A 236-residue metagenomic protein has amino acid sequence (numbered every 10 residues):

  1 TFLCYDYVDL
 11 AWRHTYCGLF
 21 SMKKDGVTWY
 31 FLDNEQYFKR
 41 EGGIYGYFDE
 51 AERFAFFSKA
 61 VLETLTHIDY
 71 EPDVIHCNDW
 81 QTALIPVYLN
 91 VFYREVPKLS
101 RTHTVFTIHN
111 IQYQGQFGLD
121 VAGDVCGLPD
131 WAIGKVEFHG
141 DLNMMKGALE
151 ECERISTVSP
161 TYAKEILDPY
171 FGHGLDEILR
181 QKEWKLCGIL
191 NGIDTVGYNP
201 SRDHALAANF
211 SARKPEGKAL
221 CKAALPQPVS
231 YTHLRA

Functional and structural regions predicted by a protein language model:
T1-I68, L186, L190-H204, A208-N209 (+1 more regions): A conserved catalytic-core segment of Leloir-type glycosyltransferases
R13-G18, V87-F92, G140-N143, Y170-G174: Short alpha-helical segments and helix-capping/turn motifs at coil-helix boundaries
T28-W29, P72-V74, H103-V105, E153-I155 (+1 more regions): Beta-sheet entry/capping signal
N34-E35, C77-W80, P160: Short, well-ordered beta-to-alpha junction loops that form the rim of enzyme active sites and present histidine/acidic
G42-G43, P86-Y88, Q116-L119, L167-D168 (+1 more regions): Short, solvent-exposed loop/turn and secondary-structure capping segments
A51-L128, E137-D141, R180: Conserved nucleotide-sugar donor-interacting segment of glycosyltransferase catalytic cores, predominantly GT-B
Y113, C126-Y231: Donor nucleotide-sugar binding/catalytic pocket of nucleotide-sugar-dependent glycosyltransferases
T232-A236: Conserved small/polar residues in nucleotide/adenosyl-binding loops
